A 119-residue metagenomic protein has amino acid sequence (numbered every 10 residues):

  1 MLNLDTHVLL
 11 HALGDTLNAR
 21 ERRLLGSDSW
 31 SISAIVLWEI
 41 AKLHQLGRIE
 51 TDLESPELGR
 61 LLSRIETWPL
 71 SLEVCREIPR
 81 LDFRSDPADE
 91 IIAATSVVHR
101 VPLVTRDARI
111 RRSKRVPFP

Functional and structural regions predicted by a protein language model:
M1-I32, H44-L58, H99, R109: Short, well-structured N-terminal submotif of metal-dependent ribonuclease cores
V8-L9, V36, V74, I92 (+1 more regions): Alpha-helix capping/helix-boundary segments
G26, S63, S113-K114: Short, structured coil segments at secondary-structure junctions
S33, L70, A88-D89, R106: Replace "coordinates the UDP/GDP/TDP-sugar" with "coordinates nucleotide-activated sugar donors
E57-D82: Acidic catalytic patch
A93-P119: Acidic, PIN/NYN-like endoribonuclease modules and their adjacent C-terminal/linker elements
